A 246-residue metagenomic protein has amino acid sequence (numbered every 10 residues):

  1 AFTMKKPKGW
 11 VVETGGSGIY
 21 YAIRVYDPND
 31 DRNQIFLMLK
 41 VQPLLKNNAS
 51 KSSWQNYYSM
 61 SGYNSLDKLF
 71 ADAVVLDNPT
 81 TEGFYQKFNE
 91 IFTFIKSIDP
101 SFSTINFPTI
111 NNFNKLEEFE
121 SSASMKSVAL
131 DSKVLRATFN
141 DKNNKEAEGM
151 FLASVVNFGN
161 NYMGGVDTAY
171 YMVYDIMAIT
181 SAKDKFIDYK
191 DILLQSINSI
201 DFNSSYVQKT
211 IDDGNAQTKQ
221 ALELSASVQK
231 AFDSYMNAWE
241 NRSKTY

Functional and structural regions predicted by a protein language model:
A1-Y21, N198-S204: K/E-rich alpha-helical interaction surfaces of small helical-bundle regulatory domains
W10, D175-K219: Surface-exposed amphipathic alpha-helical segments
E13-K183, K230, S234-Y246: Conserved polar/disulfide-associated segments of primarily extracytoplasmic proteins
V207-Y246: Long, low-complexity intrinsically disordered regions
